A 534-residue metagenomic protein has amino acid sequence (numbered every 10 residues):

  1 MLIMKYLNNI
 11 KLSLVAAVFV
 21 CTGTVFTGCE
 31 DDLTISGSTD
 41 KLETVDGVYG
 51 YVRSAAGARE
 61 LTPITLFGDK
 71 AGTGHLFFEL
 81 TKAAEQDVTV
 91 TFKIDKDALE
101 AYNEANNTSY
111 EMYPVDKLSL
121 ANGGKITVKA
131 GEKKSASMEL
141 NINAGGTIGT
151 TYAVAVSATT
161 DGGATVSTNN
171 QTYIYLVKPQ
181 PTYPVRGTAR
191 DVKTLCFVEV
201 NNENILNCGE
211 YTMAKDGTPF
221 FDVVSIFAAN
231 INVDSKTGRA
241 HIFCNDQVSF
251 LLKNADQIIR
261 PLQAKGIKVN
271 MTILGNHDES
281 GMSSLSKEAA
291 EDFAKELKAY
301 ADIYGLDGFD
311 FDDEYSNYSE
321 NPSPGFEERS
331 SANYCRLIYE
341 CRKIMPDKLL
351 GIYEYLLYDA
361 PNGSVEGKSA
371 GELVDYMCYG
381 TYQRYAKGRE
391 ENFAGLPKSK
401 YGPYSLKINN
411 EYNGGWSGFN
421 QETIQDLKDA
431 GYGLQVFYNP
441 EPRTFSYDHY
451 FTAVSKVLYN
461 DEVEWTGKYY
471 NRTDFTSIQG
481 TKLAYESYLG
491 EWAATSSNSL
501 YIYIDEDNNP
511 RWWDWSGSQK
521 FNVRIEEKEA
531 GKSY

Functional and structural regions predicted by a protein language model:
I3-V15: Bacterial N-terminal signal peptides that target proteins for export
L14-T22: Hydrophobic alpha-helical transmembrane signal-anchor segments
T24-G28: C-terminal motif of bacterial Sec signal peptides marking the signal peptidase cleavage site
E30-T89, K93-K117, A121-G123, T127-Y534: Secreted glycan hydrolases and related glycan-binding modules that recognize and/or cleave
